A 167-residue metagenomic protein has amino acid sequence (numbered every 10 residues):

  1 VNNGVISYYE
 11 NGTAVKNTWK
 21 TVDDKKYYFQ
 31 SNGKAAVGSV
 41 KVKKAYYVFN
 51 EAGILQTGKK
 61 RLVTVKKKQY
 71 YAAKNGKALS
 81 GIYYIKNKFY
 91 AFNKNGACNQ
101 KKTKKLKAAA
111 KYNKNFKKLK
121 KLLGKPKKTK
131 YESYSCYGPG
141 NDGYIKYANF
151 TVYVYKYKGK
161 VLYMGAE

Functional and structural regions predicted by a protein language model:
V1-K146, Y155-Y157, Y163-A166: Extracellular adhesion/carbohydrate-binding repeat motifs centered on closely spaced tryptophans
N149: Catalytic-core regions built around general acid/base machinery
